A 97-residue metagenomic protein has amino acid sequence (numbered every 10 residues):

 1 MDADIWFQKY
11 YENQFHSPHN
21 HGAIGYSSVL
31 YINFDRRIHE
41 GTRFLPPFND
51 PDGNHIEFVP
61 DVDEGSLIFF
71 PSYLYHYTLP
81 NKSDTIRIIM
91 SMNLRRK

Functional and structural regions predicted by a protein language model:
M1-F69, L74, L79, I86-I88 (+1 more regions): Catalytic core of non-heme Fe(II) oxygenases with the double-stranded beta-helix
